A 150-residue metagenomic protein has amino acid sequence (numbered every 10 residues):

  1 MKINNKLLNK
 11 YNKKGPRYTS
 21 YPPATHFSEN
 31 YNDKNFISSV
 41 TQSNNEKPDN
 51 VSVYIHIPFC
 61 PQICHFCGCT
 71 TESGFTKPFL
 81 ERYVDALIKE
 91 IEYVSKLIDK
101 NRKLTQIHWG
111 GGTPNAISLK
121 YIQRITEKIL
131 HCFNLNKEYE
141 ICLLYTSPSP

Functional and structural regions predicted by a protein language model:
M1-V51, K100: Flexible, acidic/Gly-rich N-terminal and inter-domain linker regions that tether and position cofactor-handling modules
K2-L8, V53-P61, I91-I98, K120-I125: Short, functional N-terminal and low-complexity linear motifs
Y18, N50-Y54, C64-F66, L104-Q106 (+1 more regions): A common structural microfeature
S20, P58-F59, H65, A116 (+1 more regions): Residue-level preference for alpha-helix termini and adjacent loops
N50-V84: Canonical Radical SAM [4Fe-4S] cluster-binding loop centered on the CxxxCxxC motif and its immediate flanking residues
S73-C142: Conserved Radical SAM active-site core
Y145-P150: Conserved small/polar residues in nucleotide/adenosyl-binding loops
